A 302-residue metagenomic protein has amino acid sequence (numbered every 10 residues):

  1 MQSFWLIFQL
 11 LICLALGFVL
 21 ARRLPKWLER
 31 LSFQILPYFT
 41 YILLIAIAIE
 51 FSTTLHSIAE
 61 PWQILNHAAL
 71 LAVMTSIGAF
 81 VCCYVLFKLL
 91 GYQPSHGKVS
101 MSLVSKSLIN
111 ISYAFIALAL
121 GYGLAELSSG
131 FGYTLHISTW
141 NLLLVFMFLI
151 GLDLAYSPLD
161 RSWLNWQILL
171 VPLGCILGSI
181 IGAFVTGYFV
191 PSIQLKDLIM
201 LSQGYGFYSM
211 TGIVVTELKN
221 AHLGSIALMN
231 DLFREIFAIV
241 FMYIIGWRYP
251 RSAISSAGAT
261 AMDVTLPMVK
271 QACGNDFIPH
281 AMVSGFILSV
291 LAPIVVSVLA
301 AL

Functional and structural regions predicted by a protein language model:
M1-R23, R30, I42: N-terminal signal-anchor module of multipass membrane proteins
Q2-A15, L36-P37, H67-G78, Y133-M147 (+3 more regions): Structural signature of hydrophobic alpha-helical transmembrane segments
S3-L14, S57-C82, N110, A114 (+3 more regions): Entry/N-cap segments of selected transmembrane alpha helices and their immediately preceding amphipathic helices
F4, P25-L36, S52-A69, L89-S107 (+5 more regions): Interfacial helix-loop-helix linkers and transmembrane-helix boundary segments in multi-pass membrane proteins
C13-A21, L36-P61, L120-A125, T139-S162 (+2 more regions): Hydrophobic transmembrane alpha-helices of secondary-active transporters and Na+-translocating membrane complexes
F18-R22, K26, H67-G97, L170-V215 (+1 more regions): Transmembrane alpha-helices that form the ion-translocation and gating core of multi-pass ion transport proteins
A48, T53, D197-F237, Y249-V283: Alpha-helical membrane segments and immediately flanking helix-loop junctions that form or couple to the substrate/ion
P293-L302: Juxtamembrane boundary at the C-terminal end of a transmembrane helix
